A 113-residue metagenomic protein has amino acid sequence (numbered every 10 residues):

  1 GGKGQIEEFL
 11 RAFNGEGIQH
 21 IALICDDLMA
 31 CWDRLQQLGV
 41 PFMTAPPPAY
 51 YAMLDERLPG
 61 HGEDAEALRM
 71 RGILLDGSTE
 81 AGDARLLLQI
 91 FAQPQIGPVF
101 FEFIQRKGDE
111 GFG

Functional and structural regions predicted by a protein language model:
G1-G113: Glyoxalase I/VOC metalloenzyme domain signal
